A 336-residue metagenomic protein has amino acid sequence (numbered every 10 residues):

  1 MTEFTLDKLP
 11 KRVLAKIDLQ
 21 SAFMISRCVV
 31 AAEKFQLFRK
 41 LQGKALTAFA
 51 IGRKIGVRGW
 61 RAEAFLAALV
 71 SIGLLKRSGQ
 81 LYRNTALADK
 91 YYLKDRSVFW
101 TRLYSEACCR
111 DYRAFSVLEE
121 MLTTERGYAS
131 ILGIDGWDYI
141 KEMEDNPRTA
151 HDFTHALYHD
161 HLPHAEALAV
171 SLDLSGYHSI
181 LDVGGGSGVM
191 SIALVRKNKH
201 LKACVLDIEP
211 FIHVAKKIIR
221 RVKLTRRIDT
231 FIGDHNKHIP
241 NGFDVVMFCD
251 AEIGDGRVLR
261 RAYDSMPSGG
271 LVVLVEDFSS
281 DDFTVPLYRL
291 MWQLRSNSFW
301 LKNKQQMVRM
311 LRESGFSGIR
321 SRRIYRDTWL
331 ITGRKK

Functional and structural regions predicted by a protein language model:
T2-A67, S187-I192, R196-K336: Alpha-helical subdomain
D7, L14-F23, R27-A32, R39-K40 (+1 more regions): Conserved Class I S-adenosyl-L-methionine-dependent methyltransferase catalytic core
E144, Y177-S179, D229, P240: Short capping/connector residues at structural and topological boundaries
L157, V183, A251: Glycine- and other small-residue-rich loops at beta-strand/loop junctions that grip anionic moieties
G176-G186: Conserved class I S-adenosyl-L-methionine
